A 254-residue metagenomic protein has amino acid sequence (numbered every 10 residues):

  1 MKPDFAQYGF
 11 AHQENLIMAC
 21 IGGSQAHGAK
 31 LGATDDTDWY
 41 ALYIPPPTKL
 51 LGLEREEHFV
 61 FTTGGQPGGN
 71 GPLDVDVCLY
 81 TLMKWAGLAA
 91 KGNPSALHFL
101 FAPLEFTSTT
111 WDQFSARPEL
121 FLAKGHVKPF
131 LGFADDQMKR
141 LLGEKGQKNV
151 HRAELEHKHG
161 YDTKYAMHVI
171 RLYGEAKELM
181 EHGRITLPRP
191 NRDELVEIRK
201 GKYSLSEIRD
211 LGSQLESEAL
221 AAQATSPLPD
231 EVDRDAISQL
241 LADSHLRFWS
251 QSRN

Functional and structural regions predicted by a protein language model:
M1-F106: An N-terminal structural lobe/cap that precedes and organizes the functional/catalytic core across diverse proteins
Q13, R152, R192-L195: Intrinsically disordered, low-complexity regions
Y40, H58-F61, P103-F106, T110 (+4 more regions): Short, surface-exposed, charged/polar-biased interaction segments
Y43, A89, Y173-A176, M180 (+1 more regions): Generic structural signal for hydrophobic core residues of well-folded globular domains
P47-L50, E56, K158, H182-R184 (+1 more regions): Generic secondary-structure boundary/loop-capping signal
T48, L97, F121, D230-V232: A generic alpha-helix propensity feature with a strong bias for hydrophobic helices
T63-A176, L187, E197: Conserved NTP/Mg2+-binding pocket subregion across the NTase superfamily
G125-V127, L131-A134, M138, E144 (+2 more regions): Structured mid-to-C-terminal alpha-helical surface segments
